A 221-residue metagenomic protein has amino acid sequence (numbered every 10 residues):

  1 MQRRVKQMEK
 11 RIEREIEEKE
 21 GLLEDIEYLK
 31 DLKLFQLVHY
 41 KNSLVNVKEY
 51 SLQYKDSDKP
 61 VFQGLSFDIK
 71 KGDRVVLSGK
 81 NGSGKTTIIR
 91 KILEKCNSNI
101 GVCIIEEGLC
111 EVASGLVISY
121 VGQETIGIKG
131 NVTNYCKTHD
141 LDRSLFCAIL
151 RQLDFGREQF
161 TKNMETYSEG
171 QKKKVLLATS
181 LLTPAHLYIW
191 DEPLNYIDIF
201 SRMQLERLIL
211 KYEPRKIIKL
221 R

Functional and structural regions predicted by a protein language model:
M1-S57, K70: Coupling and communication elements adjacent to P-loop NTPase active sites across diverse families
H39-R221: ABC ATP-binding cassette signature C-motif
